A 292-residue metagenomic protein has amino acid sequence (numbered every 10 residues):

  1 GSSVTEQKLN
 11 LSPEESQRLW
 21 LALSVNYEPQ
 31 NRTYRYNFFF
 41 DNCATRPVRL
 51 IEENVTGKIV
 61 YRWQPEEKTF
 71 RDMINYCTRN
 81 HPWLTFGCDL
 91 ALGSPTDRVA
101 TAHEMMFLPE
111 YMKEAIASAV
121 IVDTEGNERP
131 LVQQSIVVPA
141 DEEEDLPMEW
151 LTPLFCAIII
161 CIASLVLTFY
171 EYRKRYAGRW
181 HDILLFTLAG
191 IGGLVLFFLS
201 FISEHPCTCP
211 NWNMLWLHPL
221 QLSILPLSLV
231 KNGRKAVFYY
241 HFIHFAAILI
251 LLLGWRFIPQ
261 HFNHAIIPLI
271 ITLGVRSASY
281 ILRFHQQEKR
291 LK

Functional and structural regions predicted by a protein language model:
G1-E142: Soluble extramembrane regions of membrane proteins in the secretory/endomembrane system
G1-S2, S12, T69, W150-C156 (+1 more regions): General structural signal for secondary-structure boundaries
C43, C77, C88, C156 (+2 more regions): Generic recognition of cysteine residues
C43, T69, P109, T152 (+2 more regions): Alpha-helix initiation/capping motif
A119-V122, G126-P206: Core alpha-helical transmembrane segments of integral membrane proteins
V166-R173, R179, L184-K292: Generic detector of multi-pass transmembrane helix bundles and their immediately adjacent loops in polytopic membrane
